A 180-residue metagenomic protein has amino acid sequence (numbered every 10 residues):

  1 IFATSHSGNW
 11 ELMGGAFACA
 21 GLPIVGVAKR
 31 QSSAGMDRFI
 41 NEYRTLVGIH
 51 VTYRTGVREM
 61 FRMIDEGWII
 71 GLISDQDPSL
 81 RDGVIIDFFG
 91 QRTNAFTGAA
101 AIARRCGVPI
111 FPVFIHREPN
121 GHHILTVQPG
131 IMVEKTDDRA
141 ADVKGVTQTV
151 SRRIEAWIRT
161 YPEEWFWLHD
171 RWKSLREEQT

Functional and structural regions predicted by a protein language model:
I1-T55, D77-D87: Catalytic core of membrane glycerolipid acyltransferases/transacylases, capturing the structured, soluble-facing
C19-P23, T55-T180: Non-catalytic C-terminal accessory region of glycerolipid acyltransferases and related lyso-lipid remodeling enzymes
